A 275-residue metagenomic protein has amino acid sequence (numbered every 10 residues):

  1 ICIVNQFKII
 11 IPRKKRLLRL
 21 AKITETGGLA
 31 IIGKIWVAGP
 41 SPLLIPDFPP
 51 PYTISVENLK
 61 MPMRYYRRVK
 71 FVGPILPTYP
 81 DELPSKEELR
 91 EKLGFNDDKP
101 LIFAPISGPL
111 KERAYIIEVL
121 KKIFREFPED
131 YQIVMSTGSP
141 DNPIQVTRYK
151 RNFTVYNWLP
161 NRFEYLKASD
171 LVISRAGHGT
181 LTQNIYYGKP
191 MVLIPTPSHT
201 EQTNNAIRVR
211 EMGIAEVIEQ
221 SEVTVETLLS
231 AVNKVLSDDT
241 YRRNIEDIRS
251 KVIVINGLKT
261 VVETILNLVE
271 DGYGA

Functional and structural regions predicted by a protein language model:
I1-R13: Active-site proximal beta-strand in glycosyltransferases
V4, A176, I194-P197, I218-E222: Short beta->alpha connector loops at strand-helix junctions that form conserved, small/polar/Pro-enriched
I10-K111, G138-P140: A nucleotide-sugar donor-handling region in carbohydrate enzymes
S55-N58, N142-Q145, T180, T200-A206: Short, glycine/polar-rich helix-capping loops at beta-to-alpha or helix-loop-helix junctions that flank or form
P74-L171, T203, S221: Donor-nucleotide binding loops and adjacent catalytic segments primarily of GT-B fold Leloir glycosyltransferases
N161-N204: A donor-sugar binding/catalytic signature common to diverse glycosyltransferases and related nucleotide-sugar
S198-A231: Change "using UDP/GDP/dTDP sugars" to "using nucleotide sugars
S230-A275: C-terminal amphipathic helix plus adjacent low-complexity, charged tail appended to glycosyltransferase catalytic
